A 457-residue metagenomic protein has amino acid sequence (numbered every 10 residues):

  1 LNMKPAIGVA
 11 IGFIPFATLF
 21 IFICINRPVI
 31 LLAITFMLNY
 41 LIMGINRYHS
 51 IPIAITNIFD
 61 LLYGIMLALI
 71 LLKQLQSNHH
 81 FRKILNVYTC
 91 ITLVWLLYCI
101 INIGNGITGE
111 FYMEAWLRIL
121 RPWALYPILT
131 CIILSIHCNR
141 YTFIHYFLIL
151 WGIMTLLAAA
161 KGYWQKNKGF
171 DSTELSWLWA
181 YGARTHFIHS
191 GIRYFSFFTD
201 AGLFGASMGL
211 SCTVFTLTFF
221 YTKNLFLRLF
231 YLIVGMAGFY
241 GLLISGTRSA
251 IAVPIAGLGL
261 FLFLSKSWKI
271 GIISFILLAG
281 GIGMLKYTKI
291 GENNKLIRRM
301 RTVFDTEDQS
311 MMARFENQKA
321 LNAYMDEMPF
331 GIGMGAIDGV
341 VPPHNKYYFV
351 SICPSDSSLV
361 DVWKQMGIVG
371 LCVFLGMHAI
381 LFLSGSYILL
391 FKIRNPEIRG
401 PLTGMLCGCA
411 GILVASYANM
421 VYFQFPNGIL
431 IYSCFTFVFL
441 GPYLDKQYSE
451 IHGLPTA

Functional and structural regions predicted by a protein language model:
L1-Q76, I101-N105, I412: N-terminal signal-anchor transmembrane segment
F16-F20, L96, I100, G104 (+6 more regions): Alpha-helical transmembrane segments of multi-pass inner-membrane proteins
I58-I65, C90-L97, F111-S135, L150 (+1 more regions): Aromatic-anchored transmembrane helix interface
A160, K166-G169, Y240, S245 (+2 more regions): A membrane-periplasm/extracellular boundary helix in multi-pass inner-membrane enzymes that assemble envelope glycans
I188, G291-L296, R301-M366, I388-K392: Long extracytoplasmic/lumenal interhelical loops at the membrane interface of multi-pass membrane proteins
S196, D200-G202, F239, P329 (+2 more regions): A conserved mid-to-late transmembrane alpha helix and its immediate loop/hinge that forms the functional core
R228, I255, G259, M366-L413: Hydrophobic transmembrane alpha-helices and their immediate junctions
I380, G404-A457: Transmembrane alpha-helices of multi-pass inner-membrane enzymes
